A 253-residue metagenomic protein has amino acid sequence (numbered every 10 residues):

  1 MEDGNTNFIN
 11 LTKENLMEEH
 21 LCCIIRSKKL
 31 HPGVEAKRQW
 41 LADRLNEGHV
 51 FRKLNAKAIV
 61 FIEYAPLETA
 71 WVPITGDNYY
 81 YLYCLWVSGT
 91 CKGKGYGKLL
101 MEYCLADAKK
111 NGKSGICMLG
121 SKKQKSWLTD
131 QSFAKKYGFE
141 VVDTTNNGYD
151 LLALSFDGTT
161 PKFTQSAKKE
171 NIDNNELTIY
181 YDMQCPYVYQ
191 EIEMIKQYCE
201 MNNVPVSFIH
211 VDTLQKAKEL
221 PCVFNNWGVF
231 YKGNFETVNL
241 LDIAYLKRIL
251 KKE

Functional and structural regions predicted by a protein language model:
M1-N55, S166, P186-Y187, E191-M194 (+1 more regions): Short amphipathic alpha-helix that is part of the acyltransferase structural core
N46-E63, V229-N234: Conserved beta-hairpin
K57-E68, Y81, W86: Conserved beta-strand in the GNAT
P73-G89: Conserved acetyl-CoA binding element of GNAT-fold acetyltransferases
V87, G93-A108: Conserved acetyl-CoA-binding loop-helix of GNAT-fold acetyltransferases
A108-S126: Conserved GNAT acetyl-CoA-binding A-motif
L119-G120, K135-L152, E236-V238: Conserved catalytic-core motifs of GNAT/GCN5-like acyltransferases
K232-E253: Non-catalytic, surface beta->alpha helical segment in thiol-disulfide oxidoreductase systems
